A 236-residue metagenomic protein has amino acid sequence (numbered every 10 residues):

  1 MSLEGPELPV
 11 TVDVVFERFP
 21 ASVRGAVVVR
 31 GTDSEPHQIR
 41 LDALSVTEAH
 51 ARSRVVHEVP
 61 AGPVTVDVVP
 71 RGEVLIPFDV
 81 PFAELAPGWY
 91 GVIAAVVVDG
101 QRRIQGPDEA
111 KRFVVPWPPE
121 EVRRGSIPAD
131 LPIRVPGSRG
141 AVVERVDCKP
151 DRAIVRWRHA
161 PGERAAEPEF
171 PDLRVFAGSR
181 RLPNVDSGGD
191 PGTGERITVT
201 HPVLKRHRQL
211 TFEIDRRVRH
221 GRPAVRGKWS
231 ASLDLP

Functional and structural regions predicted by a protein language model:
M1-P236: Alpha-helical, hydrophobic structural elements that either
